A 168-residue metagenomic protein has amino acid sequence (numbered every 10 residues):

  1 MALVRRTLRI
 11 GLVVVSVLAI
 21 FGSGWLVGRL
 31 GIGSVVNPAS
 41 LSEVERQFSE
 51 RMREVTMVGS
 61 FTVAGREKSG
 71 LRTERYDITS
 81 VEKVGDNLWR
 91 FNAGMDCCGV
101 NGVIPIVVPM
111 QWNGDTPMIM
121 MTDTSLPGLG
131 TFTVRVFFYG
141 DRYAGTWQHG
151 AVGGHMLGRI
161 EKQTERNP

Functional and structural regions predicted by a protein language model:
A2-M52, T62-K68, T164-P168: Amphipathic/hydrophobic helical signal segments and adjacent flexible N-terminal regions that mediate secretion
V44-E45, R51-P168: Central antiparallel beta-sheet cores of small beta-barrel/beta-sandwich binding domains
